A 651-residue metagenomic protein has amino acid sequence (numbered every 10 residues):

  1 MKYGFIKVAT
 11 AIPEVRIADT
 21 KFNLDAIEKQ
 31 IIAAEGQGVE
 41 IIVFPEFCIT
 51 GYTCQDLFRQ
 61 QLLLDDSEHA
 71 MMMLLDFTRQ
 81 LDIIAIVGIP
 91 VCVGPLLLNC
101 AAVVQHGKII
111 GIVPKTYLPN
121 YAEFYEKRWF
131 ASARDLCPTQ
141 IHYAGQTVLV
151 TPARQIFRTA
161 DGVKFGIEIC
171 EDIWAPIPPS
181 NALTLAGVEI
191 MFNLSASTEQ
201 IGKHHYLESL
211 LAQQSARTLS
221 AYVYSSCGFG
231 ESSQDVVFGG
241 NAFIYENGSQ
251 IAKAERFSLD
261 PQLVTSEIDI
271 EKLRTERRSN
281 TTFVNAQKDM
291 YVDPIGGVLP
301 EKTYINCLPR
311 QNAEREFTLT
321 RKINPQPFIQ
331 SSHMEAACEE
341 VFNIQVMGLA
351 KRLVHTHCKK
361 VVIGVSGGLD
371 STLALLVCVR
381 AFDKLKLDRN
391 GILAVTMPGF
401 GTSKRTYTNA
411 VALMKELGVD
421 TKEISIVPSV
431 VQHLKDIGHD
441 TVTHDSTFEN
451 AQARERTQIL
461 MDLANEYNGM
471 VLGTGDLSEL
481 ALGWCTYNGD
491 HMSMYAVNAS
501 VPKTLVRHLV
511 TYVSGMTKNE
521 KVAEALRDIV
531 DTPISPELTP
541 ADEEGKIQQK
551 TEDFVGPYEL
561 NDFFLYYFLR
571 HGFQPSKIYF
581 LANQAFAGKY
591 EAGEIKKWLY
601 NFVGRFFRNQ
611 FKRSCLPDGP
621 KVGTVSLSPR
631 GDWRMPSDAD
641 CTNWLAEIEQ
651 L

Functional and structural regions predicted by a protein language model:
M1-V362, R380-R389, E416: Enzyme catalytic cores with a strong preference for nitrogen-chemistry domains
I6-K7, D161, S220, F229-S232 (+3 more regions): ATP/NTP-dependent adenylation/nucleotidyl-transfer catalytic domains that generate, transfer, or process NMP-activated
